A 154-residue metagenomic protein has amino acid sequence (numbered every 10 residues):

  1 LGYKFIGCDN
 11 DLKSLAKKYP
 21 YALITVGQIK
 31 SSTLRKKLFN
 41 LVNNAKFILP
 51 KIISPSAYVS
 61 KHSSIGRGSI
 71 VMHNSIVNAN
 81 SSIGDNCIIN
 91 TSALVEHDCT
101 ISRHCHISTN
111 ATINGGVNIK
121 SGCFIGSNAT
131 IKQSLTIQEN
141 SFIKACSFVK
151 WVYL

Functional and structural regions predicted by a protein language model:
L1-S54, Y58: Phosphate-bearing ligand-interacting subdomains that bind or position ATP/ADP/UDP/GDP/NAD(P) or nucleotide-linked
K51-L154: Structural signal for interior beta-strand "rungs" in well-ordered beta-sheet cores of soluble enzyme domains
